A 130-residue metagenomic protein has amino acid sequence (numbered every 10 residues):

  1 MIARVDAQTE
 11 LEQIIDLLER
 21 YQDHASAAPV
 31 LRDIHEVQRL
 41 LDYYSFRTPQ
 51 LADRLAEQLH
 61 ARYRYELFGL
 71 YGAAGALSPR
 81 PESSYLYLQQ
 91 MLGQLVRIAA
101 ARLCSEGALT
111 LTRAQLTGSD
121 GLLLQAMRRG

Functional and structural regions predicted by a protein language model:
M1, L11, A56, H60 (+3 more regions): Short intrinsically disordered, low-complexity segments
M1-L41, L124-A126: Short terminal alpha-helical segments
Q8-I15, L31-Q38, A56-H60, Y71 (+2 more regions): Generic structural concept
I15-Q22, Q38-T48, Y63, L67 (+4 more regions): A structural signal for well-ordered alpha-helices, especially hydrophobic packing surfaces of coiled-coils
R20-L31, Y43-A52, A76-Y85, L103-L111: Charged, low-complexity interaction regions
Q50-L67, Y87: Short, well-ordered alpha-helical segments that carry or flank key catalytic/ligand-binding motifs at enzyme/regulatory
Y71-G130: Amphipathic alpha-helical binding modules
